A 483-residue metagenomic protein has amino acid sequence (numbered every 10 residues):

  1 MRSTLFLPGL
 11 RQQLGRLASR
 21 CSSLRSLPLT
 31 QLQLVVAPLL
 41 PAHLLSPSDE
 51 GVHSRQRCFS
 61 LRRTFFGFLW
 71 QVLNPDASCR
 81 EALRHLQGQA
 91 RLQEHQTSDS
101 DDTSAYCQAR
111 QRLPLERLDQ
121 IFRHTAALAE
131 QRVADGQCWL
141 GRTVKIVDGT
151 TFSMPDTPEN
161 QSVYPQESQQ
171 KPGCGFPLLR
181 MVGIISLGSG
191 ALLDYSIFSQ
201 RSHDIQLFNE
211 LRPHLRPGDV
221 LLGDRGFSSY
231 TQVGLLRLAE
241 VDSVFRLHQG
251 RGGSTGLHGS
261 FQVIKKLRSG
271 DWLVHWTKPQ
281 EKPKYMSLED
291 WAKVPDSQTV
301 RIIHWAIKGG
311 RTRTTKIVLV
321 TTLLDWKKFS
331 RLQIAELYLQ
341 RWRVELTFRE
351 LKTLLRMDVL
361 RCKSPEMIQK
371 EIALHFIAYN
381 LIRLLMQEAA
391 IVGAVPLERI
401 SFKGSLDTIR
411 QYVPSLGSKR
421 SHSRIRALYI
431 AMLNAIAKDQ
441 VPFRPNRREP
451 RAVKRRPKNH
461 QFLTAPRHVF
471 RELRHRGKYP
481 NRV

Functional and structural regions predicted by a protein language model:
M1-H85, S98, R110-L113, R117-H124 (+3 more regions): Single, function-defining residue in the core of a domain
G88-C107: Short, basic interhelical loop/turn and adjoining N-cap of the next helix at nucleic-acid- or acidic-partner-contacting
A127-A134: A short, well-structured juxtamembrane/interface segment
